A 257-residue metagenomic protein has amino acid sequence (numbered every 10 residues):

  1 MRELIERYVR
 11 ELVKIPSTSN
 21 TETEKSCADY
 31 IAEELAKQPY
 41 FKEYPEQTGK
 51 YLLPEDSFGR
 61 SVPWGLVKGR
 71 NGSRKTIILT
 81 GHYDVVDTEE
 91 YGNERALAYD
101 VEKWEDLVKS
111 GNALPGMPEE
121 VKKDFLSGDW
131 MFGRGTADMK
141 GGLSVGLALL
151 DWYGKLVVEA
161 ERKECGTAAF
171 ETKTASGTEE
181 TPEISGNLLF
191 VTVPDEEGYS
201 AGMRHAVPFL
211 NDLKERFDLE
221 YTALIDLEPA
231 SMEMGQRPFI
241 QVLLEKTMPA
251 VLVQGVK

Functional and structural regions predicted by a protein language model:
M1, S17, M232-M234, P249-K257: Metal-dependent amide/peptide-bond hydrolase catalytic core, centered on the "pita-bread" metallohydrolase fold
M1-T136, E183-I184: Acidic/His- and Gly-rich active-site-bordering loop/insert found across diverse amide/peptide-bond hydrolases
S19, E196-G198, K257: A generic structural motif
T48-K50, F190, L224, A250: Conserved beta-strand scaffold positions in the cores of enzyme catalytic domains, especially in NTP/NDP-utilizing
R60, E220, K246-A250: Short, solvent-exposed loop/turn segments at the edges of secondary structure
V62-L66, L224, L252: Conserved hydrophobic/aromatic beta-strand scaffold that supports enzyme active sites
T80-D84, T192, V256: Short loop/turn segments at strand-loop or loop-helix junctions that form parts of catalytic or ligand-binding pockets
W130-R162, A168-L244: Acidic/histidine-rich catalytic neighborhood of metal-dependent amide-processing enzymes
